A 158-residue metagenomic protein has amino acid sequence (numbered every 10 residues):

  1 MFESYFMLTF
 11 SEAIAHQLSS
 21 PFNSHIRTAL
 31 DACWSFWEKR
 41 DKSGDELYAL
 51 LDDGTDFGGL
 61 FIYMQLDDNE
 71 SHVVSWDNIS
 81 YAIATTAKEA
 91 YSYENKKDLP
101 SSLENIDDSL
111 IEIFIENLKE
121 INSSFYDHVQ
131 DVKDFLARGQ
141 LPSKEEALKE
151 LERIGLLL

Functional and structural regions predicted by a protein language model:
S4-D127: Structured binding/interaction patches within domain cores
F114-L158: Eukaryote-biased recognition of C-terminal alpha-helical segments
